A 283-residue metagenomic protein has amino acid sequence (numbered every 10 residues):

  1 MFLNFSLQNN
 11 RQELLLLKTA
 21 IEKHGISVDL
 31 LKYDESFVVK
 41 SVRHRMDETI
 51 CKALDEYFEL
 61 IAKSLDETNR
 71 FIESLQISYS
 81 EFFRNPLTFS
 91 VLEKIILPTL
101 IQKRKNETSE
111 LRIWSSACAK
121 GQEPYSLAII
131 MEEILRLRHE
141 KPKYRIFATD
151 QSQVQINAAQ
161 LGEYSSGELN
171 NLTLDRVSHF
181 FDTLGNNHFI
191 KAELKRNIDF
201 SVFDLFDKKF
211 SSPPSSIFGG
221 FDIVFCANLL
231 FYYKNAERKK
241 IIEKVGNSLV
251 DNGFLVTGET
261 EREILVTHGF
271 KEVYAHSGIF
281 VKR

Functional and structural regions predicted by a protein language model:
F2-W114, G258: Conserved AdoMet
T108-G121, R145-F147: Conserved class I S-adenosyl-L-methionine
S116, L137-R138, P142-F225, L229-E237 (+1 more regions): Extended basic-aromatic, gly/pro-enriched interface segments that bind polyanionic ligands
K120-R138: Conserved SAM-binding loop of SAM-dependent methyltransferases across substrates and taxa, primarily the Class I
I223, L265-R283: Core SAM-dependent methyltransferase catalytic element
K239-D251: A short glycine-rich, Lys/Arg-flanked "PGG" loop and its adjoining helix->strand segment in the class I
D251-E259: Conserved beta-strand signature within the Rossmann-like core of class I S-adenosyl-L-methionine
